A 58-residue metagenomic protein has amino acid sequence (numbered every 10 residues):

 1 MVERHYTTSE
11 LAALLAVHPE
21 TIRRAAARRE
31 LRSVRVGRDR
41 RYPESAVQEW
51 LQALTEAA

Functional and structural regions predicted by a protein language model:
M1-R24, A53: Polyanion-binding surface elements
H5-S9, R32-T55: Short helix-start
L14-R41: Major-groove DNA-recognition helix of helix-turn-helix-type DNA-binding domains
